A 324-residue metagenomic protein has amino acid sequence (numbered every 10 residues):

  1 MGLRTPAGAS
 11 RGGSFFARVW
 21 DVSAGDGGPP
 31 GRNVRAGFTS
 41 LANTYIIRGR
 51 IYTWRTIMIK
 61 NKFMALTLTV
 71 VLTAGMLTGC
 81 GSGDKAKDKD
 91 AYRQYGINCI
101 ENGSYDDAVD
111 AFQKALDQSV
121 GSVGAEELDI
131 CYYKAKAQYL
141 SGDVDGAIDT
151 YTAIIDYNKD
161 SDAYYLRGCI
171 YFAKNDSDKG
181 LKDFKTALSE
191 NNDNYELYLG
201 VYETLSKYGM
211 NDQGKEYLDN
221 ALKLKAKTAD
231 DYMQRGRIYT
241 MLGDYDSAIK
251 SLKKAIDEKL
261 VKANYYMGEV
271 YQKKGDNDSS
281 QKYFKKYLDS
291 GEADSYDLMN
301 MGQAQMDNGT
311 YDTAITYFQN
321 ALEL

Functional and structural regions predicted by a protein language model:
G75-G79: C-terminal motif of bacterial Sec signal peptides marking the signal peptidase cleavage site
D90, G124-D129, D162, E196 (+4 more regions): Start-of-helix register in tetratricopeptide repeats
Q94, E126-D129, Y133, L140 (+5 more regions): Canonical tetratricopeptide repeat
E101-N102, L140, A173-K174, K207-Y208 (+3 more regions): Register position in tetratricopeptide repeats
Q118, S122, D156-Y157, E190 (+4 more regions): Structural marker of alpha-solenoid helical repeat scaffolds
